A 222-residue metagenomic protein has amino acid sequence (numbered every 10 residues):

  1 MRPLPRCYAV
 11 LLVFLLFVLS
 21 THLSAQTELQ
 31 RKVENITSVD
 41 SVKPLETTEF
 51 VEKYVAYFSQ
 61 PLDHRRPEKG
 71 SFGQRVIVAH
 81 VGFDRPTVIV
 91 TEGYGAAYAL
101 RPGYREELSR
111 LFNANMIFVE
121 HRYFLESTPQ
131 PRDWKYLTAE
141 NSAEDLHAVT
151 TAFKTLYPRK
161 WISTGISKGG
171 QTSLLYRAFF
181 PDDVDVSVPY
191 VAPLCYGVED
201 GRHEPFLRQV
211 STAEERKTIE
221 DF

Functional and structural regions predicted by a protein language model:
M1-E28, L207-T218: Bacterial Sec-dependent N-terminal signal peptides
A25-A114: Catalytic-loop region of hydrolases
S109-E126: Conserved alpha/beta-hydrolase
Y123-K135: Glycine-rich "HGGG/HGxG" loop immediately N-terminal to the catalytic nucleophile of the alpha/beta-hydrolase
Y136-T155: Alpha/beta-hydrolase active-site loop
Y157-S167: Alpha/beta-hydrolase fold nucleophile elbow
G170-D182: Short glycine-enriched nucleophile-adjacent loop and the immediately C-terminal alpha-helix near the catalytic center
V184-F222: A catalytic-pocket lid/entrance helix-loop region that shapes and gates access to the active site across common
